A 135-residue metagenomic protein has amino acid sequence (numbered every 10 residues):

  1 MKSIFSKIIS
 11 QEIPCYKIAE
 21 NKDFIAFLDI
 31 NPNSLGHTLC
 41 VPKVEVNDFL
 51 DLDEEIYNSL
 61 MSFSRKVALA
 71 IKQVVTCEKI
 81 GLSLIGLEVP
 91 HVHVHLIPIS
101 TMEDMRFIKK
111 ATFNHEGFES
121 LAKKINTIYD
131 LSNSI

Functional and structural regions predicted by a protein language model:
M1-I135: HIT superfamily nucleotide-processing domains
